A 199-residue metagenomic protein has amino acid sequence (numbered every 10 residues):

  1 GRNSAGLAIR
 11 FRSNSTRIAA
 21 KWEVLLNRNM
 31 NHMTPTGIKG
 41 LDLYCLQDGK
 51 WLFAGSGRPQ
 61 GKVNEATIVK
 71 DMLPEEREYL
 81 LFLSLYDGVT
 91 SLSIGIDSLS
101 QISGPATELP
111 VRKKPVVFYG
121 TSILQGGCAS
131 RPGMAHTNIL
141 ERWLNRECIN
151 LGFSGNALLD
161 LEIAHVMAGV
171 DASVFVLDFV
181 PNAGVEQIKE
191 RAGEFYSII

Functional and structural regions predicted by a protein language model:
G1-P115: N-terminal secretory targeting modules
M33, C128-P132, E186-K189: Short, solvent-exposed loop/turn segments at secondary-structure boundaries
K113-M134: Catalytic nucleophile-elbow at a beta strand-turn-alpha helix junction centered on a G-D-S/GDSL motif, marking
V117-F118, C148-L151, V174-D178: Structural recognition of the beta-strand scaffold that forms the well-ordered cores of secreted hydrolase catalytic
I123-G127, I149-F153, V180-E186: Surface-exposed cleft-lining segments at the edges of enzyme active sites
N138-I139, L144-G155, L161-V166: Phosphate-binding active sites in nucleotide-utilizing proteins
N156-I199: Alpha-helical cap/lid subdomain in secreted, periplasmic, or secretory-pathway luminal O-acyl-processing enzymes
